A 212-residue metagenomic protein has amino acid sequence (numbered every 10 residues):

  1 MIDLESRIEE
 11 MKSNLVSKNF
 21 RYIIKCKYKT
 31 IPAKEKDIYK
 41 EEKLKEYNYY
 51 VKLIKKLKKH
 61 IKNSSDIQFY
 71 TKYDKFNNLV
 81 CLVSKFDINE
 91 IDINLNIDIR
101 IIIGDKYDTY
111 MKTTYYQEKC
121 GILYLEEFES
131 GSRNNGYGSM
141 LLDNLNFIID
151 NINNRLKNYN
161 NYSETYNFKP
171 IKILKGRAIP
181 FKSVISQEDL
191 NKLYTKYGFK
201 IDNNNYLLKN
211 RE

Functional and structural regions predicted by a protein language model:
M1-R133, F147-L174, I179-P180, Q187-E212: Non-catalytic substrate-recognition and accessory regions of acyl/acetyltransferase enzymes
N134-L145: Glycine-rich acyl-CoA binding loop
Y137, K182-S183: Residues that cap or flank secondary-structure elements
